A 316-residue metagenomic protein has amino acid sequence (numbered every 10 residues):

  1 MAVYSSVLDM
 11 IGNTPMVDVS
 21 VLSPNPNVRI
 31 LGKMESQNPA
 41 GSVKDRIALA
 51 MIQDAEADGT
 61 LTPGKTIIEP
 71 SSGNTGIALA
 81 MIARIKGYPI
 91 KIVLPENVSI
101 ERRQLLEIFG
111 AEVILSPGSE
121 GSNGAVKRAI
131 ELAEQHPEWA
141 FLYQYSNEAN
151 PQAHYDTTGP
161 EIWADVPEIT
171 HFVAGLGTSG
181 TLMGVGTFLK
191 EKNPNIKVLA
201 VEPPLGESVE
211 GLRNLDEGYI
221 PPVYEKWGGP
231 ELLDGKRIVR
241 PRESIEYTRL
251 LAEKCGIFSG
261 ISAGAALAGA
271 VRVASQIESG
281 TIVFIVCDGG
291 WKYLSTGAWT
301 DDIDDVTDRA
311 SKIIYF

Functional and structural regions predicted by a protein language model:
M1-F316: PLP-dependent amino-acid enzyme catalytic core
